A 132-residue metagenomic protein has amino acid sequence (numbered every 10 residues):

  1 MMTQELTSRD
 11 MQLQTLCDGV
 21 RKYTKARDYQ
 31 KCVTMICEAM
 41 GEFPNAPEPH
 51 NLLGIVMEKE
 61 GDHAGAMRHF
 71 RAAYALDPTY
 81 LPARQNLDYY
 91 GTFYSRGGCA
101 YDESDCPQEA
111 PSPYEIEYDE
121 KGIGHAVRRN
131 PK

Functional and structural regions predicted by a protein language model:
M1-Q30, L81, Q85-K132: Intrinsically disordered, low-complexity, charge-biased linker/tail regions
E5-L6, C37-E42: Solenoid-like repeat scaffolds
Y23, H50-M57, H69, L87-Y90: TPR/Sel1-like alpha-solenoid repeat signature
